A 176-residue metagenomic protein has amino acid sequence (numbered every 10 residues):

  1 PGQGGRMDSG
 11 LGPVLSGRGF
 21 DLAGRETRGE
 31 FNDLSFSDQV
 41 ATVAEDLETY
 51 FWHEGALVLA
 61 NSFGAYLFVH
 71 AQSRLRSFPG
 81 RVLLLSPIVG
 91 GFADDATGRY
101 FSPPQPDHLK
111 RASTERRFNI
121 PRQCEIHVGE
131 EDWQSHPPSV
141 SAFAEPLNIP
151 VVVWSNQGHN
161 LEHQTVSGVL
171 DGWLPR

Functional and structural regions predicted by a protein language model:
P1-E54: Active-site catalytic motif of lipid deacylating hydrolases and related acyltransferases
G5, E130-S135, H159-N160: Acidic catalytic loop of the alpha/beta-hydrolase fold
L11-G12, H136-A144, V166: Short alpha-helix in the alpha/beta-hydrolase fold that links the catalytic acid
R25-G29, V152-G158: Short glycine-rich catalytic loops that host catalytic nucleophiles or stabilize transition states across multiple
T27-R28, L83-F92: Active-site nucleophile loop of the alpha/beta-hydrolase fold
D33-L34, Q157-G168: Catalytic histidine-centered segment of alpha/beta-hydrolase-like enzymes
L59-V69: Gly/Ala-rich beta-loop-alpha elbow adjacent to hydrolase catalytic centers
N119-P121, E125-V128, D132, V140: Short beta-strand/loop motif that positions the catalytic acidic residue of the alpha/beta-hydrolase fold
